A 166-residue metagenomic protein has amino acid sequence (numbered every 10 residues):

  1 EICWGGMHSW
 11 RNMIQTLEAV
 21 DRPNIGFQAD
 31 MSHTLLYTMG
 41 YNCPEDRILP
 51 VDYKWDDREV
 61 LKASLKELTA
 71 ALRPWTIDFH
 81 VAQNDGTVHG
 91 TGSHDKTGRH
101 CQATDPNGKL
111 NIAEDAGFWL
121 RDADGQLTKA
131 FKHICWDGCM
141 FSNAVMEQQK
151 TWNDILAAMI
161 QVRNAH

Functional and structural regions predicted by a protein language model:
E1-G6: Conserved strand-turn element in the central/C-terminal portion of the radical SAM core barrel that lines
M7-H166: Histidine-acidic metal/acid-base catalytic patches
